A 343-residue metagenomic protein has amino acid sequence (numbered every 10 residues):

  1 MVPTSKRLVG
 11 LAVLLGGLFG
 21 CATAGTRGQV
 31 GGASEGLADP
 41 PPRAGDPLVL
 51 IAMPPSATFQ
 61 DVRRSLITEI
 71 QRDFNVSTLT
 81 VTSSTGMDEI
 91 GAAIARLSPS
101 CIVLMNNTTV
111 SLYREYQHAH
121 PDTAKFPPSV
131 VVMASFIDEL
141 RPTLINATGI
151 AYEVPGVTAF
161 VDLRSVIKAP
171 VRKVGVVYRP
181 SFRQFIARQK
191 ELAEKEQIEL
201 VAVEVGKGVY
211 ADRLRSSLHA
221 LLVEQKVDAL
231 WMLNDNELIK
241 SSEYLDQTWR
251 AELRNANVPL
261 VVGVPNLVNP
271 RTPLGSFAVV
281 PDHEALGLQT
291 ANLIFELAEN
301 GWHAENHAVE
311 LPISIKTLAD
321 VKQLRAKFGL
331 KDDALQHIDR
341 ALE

Functional and structural regions predicted by a protein language model:
G32-L37, P41-S65, T78-T85: Extracytoplasmic "Venus flytrap"
G36-L37, S135-P142, T148-R172, P281-W302: Hydrophobic alpha-helical segments within soluble ligand-binding/sensing domains
I51, L66, G149-E196, H303-Q323: An alpha-beta-alpha
G86-C101, Y116-P121, R215-A229: Short, well-structured alpha-helical segments in soluble
S98-N107, P128-V130, G175-V177, Q225-S241 (+1 more regions): Periplasmic-binding protein-like
K125-L140, L245-P273: Venus flytrap/periplasmic-binding-protein-like
E296-E343: Hinge/cleft segment of the Venus flytrap/periplasmic-binding protein
